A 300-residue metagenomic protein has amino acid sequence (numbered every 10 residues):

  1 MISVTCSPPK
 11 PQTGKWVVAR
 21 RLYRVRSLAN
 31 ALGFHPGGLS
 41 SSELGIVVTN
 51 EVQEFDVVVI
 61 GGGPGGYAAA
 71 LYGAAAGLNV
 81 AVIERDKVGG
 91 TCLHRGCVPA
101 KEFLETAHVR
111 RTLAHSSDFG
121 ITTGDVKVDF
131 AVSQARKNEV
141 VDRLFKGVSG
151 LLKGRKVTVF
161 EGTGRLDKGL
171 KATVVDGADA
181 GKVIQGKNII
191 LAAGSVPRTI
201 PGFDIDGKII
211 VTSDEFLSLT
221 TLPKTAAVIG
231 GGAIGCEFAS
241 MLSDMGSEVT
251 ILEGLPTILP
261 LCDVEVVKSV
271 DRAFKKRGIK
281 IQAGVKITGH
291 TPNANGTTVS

Functional and structural regions predicted by a protein language model:
S3-S7, W16, R20-R21, R26: Low-acidity, Ser/Thr- and Arg-rich intrinsically disordered low-complexity segments
T5-K10, G38: Short, low-complexity, intrinsically disordered N-terminal modules that encode targeting/processing signals
P11, W16, L44: Cationic, low-complexity basic patches in intrinsically disordered or flexible, solvent-exposed regions
Y23-V57, A75-L78: Extreme N-terminal leader/targeting segments of oxidoreductases
T49-F55, L71-L78, I83-L222, T250 (+5 more regions): Glycine-rich flavin
E51-G63, K224-G232: Beta1/beta-strand and adjacent pyrophosphate-binding region of the FAD-binding site in flavoprotein oxidoreductases
V57-A81, C236-S243: N-terminal Rossmann-like FAD-binding beta1-loop-alpha1 element of flavoenzymes
T221-G254, L261-C262: Rossmann-like NAD(P)H-binding beta-loop-alpha module
